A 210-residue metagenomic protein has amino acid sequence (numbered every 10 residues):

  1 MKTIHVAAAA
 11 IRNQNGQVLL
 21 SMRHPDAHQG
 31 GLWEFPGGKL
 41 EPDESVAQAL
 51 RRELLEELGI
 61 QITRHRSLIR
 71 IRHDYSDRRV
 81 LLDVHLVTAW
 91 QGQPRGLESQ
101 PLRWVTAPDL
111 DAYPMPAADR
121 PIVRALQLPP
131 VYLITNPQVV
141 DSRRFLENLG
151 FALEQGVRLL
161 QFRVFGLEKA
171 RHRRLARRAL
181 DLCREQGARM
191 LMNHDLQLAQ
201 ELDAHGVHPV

Functional and structural regions predicted by a protein language model:
M1-V18, R70: Conserved N-terminal beta-strand and adjoining loop/helix that marks the start of the Nudix/MutT-like hydrolase domain
H5-A7, G16, V80-D83, Q100 (+1 more regions): Change "...and in nucleic-acid phosphodiester-cleaving endonucleases..." to "...and in nucleic-acid processing enzymes
N13, R70-Q93: Active-site-adjacent beta-strand/loop module that shapes the phosphate/pyrophosphate-binding cleft
A27-L32: A conserved beta-turn-beta hairpin within the catalytic core of GNAT-like acetyltransferases that forms part
F35-S67, T106: The catalytic Nudix box helix
I60, R64, I69-I71, L198-V210: Helix-adjacent hinge/juxtasegments
D77, P94, R124-P209: Conserved N-terminal beta1-alpha1 strand-loop-helix module at the mouth
V84-T88, P94-Q127: NUDIX/MutT-family hydrolases
